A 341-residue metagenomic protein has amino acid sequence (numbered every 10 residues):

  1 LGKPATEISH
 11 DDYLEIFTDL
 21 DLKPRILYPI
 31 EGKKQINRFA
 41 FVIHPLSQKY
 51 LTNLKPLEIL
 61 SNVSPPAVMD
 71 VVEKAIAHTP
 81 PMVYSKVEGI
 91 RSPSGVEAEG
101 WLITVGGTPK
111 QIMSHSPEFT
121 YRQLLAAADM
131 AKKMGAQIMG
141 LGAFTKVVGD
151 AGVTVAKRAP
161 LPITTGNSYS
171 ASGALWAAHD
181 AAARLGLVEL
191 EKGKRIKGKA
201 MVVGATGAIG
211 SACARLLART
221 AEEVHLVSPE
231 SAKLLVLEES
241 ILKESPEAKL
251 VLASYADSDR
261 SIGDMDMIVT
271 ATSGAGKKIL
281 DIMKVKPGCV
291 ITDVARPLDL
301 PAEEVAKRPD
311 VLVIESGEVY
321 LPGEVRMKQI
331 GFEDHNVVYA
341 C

Functional and structural regions predicted by a protein language model:
D11-K34, L46-I90: Long, contiguous juxta-domain segments that are non-catalytic but functionally important
E31-I36, F41-I43, K55-E58, M69 (+4 more regions): Adenosine-phosphate binding glycine-rich loop
R38-A40, Q137, E222, D266 (+1 more regions): Conserved acidic residues
I90-K194, M327-H335: Glycine/serine-rich phosphate-binding loop and adjoining beta1-alpha1 elements at the start of nucleotide-handling
K146-D150, S231-V236, D299-A302: Short, charged/polar "capping" segments at the starts of alpha-helices and the immediately preceding loops
T165, H225-P229, G317: Conserved acidic E/D residue at the C-terminus of a beta-strand in Rossmann-like folds
D180-M267: Glycine-rich phosphate/diphosphate-binding loop of Rossmann-like nucleotide-binding domains
P246-E324: Rossmann-like adenosine-cofactor binding region
